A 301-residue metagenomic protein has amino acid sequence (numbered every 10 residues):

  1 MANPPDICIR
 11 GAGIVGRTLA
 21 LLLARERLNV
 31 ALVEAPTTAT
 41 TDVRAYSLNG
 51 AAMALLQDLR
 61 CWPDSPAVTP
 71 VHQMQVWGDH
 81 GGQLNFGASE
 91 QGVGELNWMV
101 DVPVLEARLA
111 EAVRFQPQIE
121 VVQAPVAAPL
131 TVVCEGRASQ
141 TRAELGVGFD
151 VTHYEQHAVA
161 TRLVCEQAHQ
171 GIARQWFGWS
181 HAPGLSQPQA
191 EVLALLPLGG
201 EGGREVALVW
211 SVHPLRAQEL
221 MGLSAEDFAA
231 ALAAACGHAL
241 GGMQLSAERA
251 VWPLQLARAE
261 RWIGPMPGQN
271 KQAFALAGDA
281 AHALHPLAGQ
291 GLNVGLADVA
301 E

Functional and structural regions predicted by a protein language model:
A2-G13: Beta1/beta-strand and adjacent pyrophosphate-binding region of the FAD-binding site in flavoprotein oxidoreductases
A2-N3, A54, D58, S65-E144 (+1 more regions): Conserved N-terminal helical subregion
G16-R17: N-terminal Rossmann-fold NAD(P) dinucleotide-binding loop
A24-R44: Glycine-rich FAD pyrophosphate-binding loop
T37-Q57: Conserved N-terminal glycine-rich FAD pyrophosphate-binding loop of Rossmann-like flavoproteins
L130-V251: Conserved FAD-binding catalytic core of PHBH/FMO-like flavoproteins
R216-E301: FAD/FMN-dependent oxidoreductases across multiple families
